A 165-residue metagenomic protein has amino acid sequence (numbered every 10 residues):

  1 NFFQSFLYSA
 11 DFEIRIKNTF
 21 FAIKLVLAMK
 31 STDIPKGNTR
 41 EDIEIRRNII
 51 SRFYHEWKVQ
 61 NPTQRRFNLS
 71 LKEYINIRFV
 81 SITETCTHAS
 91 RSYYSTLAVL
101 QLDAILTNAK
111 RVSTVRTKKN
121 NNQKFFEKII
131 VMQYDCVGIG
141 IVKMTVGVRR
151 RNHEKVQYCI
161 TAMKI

Functional and structural regions predicted by a protein language model:
F2-I165: Ribonuclease/tRNase effector modules and their secretory precursors
